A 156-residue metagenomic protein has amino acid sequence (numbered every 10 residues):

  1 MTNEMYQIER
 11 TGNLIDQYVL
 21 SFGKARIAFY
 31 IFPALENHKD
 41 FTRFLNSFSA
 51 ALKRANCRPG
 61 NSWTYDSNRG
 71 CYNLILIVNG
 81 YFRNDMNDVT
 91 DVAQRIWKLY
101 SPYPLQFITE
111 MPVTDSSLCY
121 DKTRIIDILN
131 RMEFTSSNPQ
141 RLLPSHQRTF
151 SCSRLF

Functional and structural regions predicted by a protein language model:
M1-F22, G80-F156: Catalytic "initiation/cleavage/transfer" segments centered on a nucleophilic residue and adjacent nucleic-acid-engaging
G12-N68: Signature for HUH/AEP ssDNA processing cores
R43, R69-N73, D88, V92: Short, well-structured alpha-helical interface segments that form or flank functional binding sites
S62-F82: Histidine-centered divalent-metal-coordination microenvironment in nucleic-acid enzymes
